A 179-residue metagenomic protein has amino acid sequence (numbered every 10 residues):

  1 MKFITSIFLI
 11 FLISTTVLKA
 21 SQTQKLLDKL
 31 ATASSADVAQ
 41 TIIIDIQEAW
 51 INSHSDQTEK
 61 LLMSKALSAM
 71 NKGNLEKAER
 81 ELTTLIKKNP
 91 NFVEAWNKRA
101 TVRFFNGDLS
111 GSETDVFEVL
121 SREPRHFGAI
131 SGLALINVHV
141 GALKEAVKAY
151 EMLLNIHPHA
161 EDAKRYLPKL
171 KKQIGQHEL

Functional and structural regions predicted by a protein language model:
I7-T15: Bacterial N-terminal signal peptides
T16-A20: Sec/Tat signal peptide C-region and signal peptidase I cleavage site
T23, A36-A39, L75, L109 (+1 more regions): TPR-repeat structural position
Q24-K25, K29-T32, T41, E48-N52 (+3 more regions): Terminal, low-structured helical/coil segments at or just beyond the last alpha-helical repeat
D56-G128: Alpha-helical adaptor scaffolds
N71, F105, H139-V140, K169-Q176: Register position in tetratricopeptide repeats
